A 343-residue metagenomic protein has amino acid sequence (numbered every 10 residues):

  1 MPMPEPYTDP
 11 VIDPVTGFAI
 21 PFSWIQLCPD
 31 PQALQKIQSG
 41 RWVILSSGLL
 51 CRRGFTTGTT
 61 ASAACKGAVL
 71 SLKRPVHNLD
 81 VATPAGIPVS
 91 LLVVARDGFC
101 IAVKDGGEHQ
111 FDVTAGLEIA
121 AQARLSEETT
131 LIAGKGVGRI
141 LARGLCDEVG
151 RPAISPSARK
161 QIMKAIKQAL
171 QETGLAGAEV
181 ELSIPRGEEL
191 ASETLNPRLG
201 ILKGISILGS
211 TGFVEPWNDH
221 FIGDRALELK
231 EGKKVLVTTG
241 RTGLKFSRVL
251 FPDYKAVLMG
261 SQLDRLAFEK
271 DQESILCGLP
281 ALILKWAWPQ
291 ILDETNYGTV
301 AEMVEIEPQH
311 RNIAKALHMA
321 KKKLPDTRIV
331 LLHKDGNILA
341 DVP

Functional and structural regions predicted by a protein language model:
P2, P6-T8, P14-T16, L49 (+4 more regions): Nucleotide/pyrophosphate-binding catalytic subdomain
P2-G40, L45-S47, R52-G54, A267-P343: ATP-binding/phosphotransfer module of carbohydrate and carboxylate kinases, centering on a glycine-rich
T16, Q35-R52, G58, A63-D97: Short, Gly/Pro- and small/polar-rich lid/capping loops
L49-L50, T59-A68, R74, K135-R311 (+1 more regions): Conserved mixed alpha/beta catalytic, RNA-binding, or beta-rich assembly cores of soluble enzyme, regulatory
L70-T130: Glycine-rich, N-terminal phosphate-binding loop and its surrounding beta-alpha-beta segment
A82-G86, T239-G243, P280, H333-I338: A glycine-rich phosphate-binding loop feature that marks nucleotide/adenosyl-phosphate handling sites
V103-G107, I132-G138, P343: Secondary-structure transition/turn motif
